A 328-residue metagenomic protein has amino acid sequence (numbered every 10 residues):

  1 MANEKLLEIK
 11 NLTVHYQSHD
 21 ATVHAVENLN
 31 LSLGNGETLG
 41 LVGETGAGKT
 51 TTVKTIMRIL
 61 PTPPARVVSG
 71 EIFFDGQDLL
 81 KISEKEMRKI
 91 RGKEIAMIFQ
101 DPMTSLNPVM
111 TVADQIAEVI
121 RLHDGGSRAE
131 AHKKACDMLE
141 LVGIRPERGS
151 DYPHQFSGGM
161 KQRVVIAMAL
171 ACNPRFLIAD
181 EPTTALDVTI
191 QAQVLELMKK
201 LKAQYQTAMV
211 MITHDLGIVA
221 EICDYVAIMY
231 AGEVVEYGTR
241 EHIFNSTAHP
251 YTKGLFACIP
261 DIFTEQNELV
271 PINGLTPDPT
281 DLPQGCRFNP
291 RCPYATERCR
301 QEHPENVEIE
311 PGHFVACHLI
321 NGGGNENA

Functional and structural regions predicted by a protein language model:
K5, G149, T239-A328: Short catalytic/signature loops enriched in Gly
R58, I178, P182, L186-N267: P-loop NTP-binding/switch modules centered on Walker-like glycine-rich loops
E71-D78, A129-E147, F256-A257: Conserved ABC ATPase "signature" region
L79-A96, L122, H242-T247, P277-P283: ABC ATPase NBD coupling module
D151-F156, M160: Conserved ABC ATPase signature
A171-R175: A short, proline-enriched helix->beta-strand linker immediately N-terminal to the Walker B motif in ABC-type P-loop
